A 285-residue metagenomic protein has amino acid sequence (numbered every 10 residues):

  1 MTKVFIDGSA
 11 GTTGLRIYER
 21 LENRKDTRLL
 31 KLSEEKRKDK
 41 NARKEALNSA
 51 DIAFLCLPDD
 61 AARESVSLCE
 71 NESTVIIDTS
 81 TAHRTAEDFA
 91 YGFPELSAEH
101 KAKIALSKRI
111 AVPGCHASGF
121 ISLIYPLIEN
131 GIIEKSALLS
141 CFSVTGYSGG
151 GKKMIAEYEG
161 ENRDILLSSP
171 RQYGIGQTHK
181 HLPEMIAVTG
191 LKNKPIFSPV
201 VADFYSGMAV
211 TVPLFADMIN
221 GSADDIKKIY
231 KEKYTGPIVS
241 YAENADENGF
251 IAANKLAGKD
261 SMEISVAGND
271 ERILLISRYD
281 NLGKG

Functional and structural regions predicted by a protein language model:
M1-Y173, K255, V266-N269: N-terminal Rossmann-like NAD(P) cofactor-binding subdomain of oxidoreductases, focused on the glycine-rich
K3-D7, A111, T211-F215, L275-R278: Short glycine-rich or small-residue beta-strand-to-loop segments that form or flank ligand, phosphate, metal/Fe-S
G8, T12, C115-S122, G176-P183 (+4 more regions): Conserved active-site and cofactor/substrate-binding residues in soluble primary-metabolism enzymes
L96-K101, R109, K152, T178-K180 (+2 more regions): Short capping/connector residues at structural and topological boundaries
L106-K108, M208-V210, E271-L275: Short amphipathic alpha-helical segments
K135-A137, N193, M208-V210, D260-M262: A generic structural signal for short beta-strands and their flanking turns/coil linkers
G176-E243: C-terminal substrate-binding/catalytic lobe of Rossmann-fold NAD(P)-dependent dehydrogenases
P213-G285: C-terminal active-site/capping subdomain that shapes the small-molecule cofactor and substrate pocket of enzyme
